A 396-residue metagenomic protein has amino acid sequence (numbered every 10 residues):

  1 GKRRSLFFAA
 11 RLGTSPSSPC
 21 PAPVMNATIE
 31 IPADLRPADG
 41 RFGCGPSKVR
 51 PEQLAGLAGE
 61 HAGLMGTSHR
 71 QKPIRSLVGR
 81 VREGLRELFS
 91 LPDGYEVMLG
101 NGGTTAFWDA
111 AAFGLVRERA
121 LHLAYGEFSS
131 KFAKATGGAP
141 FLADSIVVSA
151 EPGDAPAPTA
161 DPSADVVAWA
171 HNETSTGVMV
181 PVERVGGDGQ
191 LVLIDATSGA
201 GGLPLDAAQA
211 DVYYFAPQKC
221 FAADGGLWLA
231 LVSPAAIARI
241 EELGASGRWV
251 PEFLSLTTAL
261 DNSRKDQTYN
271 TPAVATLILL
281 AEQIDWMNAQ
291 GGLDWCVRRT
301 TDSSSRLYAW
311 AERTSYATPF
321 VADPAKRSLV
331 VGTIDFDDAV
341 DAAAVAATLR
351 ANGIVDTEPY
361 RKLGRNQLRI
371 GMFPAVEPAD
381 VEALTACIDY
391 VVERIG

Functional and structural regions predicted by a protein language model:
V24, D34, D39, K362 (+1 more regions): PLP-dependent enzyme catalytic core of the Aspartate aminotransferase-like
M25-S68: N-terminal "arm"/small-domain region of PLP-dependent enzymes with the aminotransferase-like
K48, Q218-Y308: Active-site C-terminal subdomain of aminotransferase-like
H61-A110, E127, K131-A135: Conserved N-terminal alpha-helix of the aminotransferase class I/II PLP-enzyme fold
T105-D165: PLP-dependent aminotransferase-like
S149-G201, V212: Active-site phosphate-binding strand-loop segment of PLP-dependent enzymes
A207-Q218, W228: Conserved active-site segment immediately N-terminal to the catalytic lysine that forms the internal aldimine
T318-L349: Conserved PLP-binding catalytic core of the aspartate aminotransferase-like
